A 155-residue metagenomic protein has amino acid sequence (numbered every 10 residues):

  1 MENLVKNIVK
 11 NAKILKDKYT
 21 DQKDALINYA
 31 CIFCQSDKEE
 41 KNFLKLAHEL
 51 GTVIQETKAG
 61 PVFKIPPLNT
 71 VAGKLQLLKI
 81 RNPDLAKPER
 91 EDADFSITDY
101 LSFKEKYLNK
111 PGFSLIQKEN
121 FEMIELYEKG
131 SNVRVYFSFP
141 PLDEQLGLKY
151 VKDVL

Functional and structural regions predicted by a protein language model:
M1-A25, F33-T70, Y107-N109: Core segments of cupin and vicinal oxygen chelate
N7, N11, K16, Q22 (+4 more regions): Eukaryotic, polar/proline-rich low-complexity intrinsically disordered regions
A12, I32, A47, F63 (+3 more regions): Generic structural hydrophobic/aromatic packing signal, biased to beta-strands
L26-S36, D84-E105, I124: Vicinal oxygen chelate
Q35-D37, L68, P83, T98-S102 (+2 more regions): Generic structural motif
V53-A93, G112-G130: Vicinal oxygen chelate
N69-K74, Y100-G112, Q145-L148: Short secondary-structure transition/capping segments
N109-L155: Glycine-rich, aromatic-bearing surface loops/beta-hairpins
